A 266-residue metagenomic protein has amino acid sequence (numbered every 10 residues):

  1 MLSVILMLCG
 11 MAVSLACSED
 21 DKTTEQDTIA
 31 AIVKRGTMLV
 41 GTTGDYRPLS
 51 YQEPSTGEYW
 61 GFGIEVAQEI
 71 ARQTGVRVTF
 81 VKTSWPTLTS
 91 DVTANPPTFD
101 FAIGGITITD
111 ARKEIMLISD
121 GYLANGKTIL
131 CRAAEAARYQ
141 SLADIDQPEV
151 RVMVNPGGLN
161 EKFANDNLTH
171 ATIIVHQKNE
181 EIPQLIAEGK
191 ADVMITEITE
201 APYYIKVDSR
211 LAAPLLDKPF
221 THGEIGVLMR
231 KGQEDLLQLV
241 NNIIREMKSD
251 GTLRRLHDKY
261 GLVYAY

Functional and structural regions predicted by a protein language model:
D21-G104: Extracytoplasmic small-molecule ligand-binding "clamshell" domains of the periplasmic binding protein/Venus flytrap
T37-T42, W60, L142-G157, T172-I173: Short loop->beta-strand "edge-of-pocket" segments that line small-molecule binding or catalytic clefts across diverse
G44, A124-T128, I198-R245, V263-Y266: Periplasmic-binding protein-like
S50-T56, A67-V76, S141-D146, L159-K178 (+3 more regions): Ligand-binding cleft/hinge of the Venus flytrap
I64-E65, T79-D91, I174-E188, G223: Short helix-initiation/N-cap motifs at beta->coil->alpha
I64-Q73, A133-A136, A143, E149 (+2 more regions): Extended ligand-binding regions for polar small-molecule ligands
Q68, R72, R77-D144, A212-A213 (+1 more regions): Acidic, polar ligand-binding/catalytic clefts
P86-S90, G105-K113, F163-D166, A187-T221: A ligand-binding cleft/hinge motif common to bilobed small-molecule-binding domains
